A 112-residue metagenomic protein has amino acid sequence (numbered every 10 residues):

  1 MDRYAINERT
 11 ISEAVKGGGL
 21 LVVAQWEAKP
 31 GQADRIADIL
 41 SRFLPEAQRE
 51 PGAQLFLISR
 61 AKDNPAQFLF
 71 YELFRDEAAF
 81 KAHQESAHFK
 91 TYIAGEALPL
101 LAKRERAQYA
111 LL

Functional and structural regions predicted by a protein language model:
M1-G18, L57-N64, I93-L112: Glycine-rich beta-strand-turn "strand-cap" elements at beta-sheet edges
I11, V15, E27, Q84-A87 (+1 more regions): Residues at secondary-structure transition points
E13-A33: Short, charge-rich amphipathic segments
K16, A37-D38, K62-D63, E72-F74 (+1 more regions): Short hydrophobic/aromatic segments of transmembrane alpha-helices and their interfaces
L20-E27, L57-Q84: Short, well-ordered beta-strand segments in beta-rich or mixed alpha/beta enzyme and ligand-binding folds
Q32-L55, H88-A97: Short amphipathic alpha-helical segments
L44-L69, Y109: Short, glycine- and small/hydrophobic-rich beta-strand elements in well-ordered beta-sheets
